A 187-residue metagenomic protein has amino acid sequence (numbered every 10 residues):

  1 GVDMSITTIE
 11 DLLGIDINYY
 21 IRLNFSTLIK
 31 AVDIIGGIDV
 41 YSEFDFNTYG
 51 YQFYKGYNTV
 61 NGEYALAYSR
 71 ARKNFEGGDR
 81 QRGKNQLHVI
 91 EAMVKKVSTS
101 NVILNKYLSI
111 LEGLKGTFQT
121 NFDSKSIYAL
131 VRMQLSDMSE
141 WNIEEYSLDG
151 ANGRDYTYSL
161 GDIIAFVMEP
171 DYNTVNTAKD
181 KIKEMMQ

Functional and structural regions predicted by a protein language model:
G1-I9, L13, N24-A31, A65 (+8 more regions): Stable alpha-helical elements in mature extracytoplasmic
G1-M4, I17, I21-N24, Y57-N61 (+6 more regions): Extracytoplasmic/periplasmic, Sec-exported soluble proteins
G1-Q52, N121, L135: Amphipathic, coiled-coil-like alpha-helical scaffolding segments used for oligomerization/assembly
I9, L13-Y19, R72-R80, V97-V102 (+2 more regions): Second-shell loop/turn segments in exported
Y19-R22, A67-Y68, E144-S147: Structural recognition of the beta-strand scaffold that forms the well-ordered cores of secreted hydrolase catalytic
S26-G113: Flexible, polar/acidic helix-loop-strand segments at domain edges
I35, R72, V97, L114-T117 (+2 more regions): Alpha-helix boundary/capping residues
Q119-Q187: C-terminal solvent-exposed extensions
